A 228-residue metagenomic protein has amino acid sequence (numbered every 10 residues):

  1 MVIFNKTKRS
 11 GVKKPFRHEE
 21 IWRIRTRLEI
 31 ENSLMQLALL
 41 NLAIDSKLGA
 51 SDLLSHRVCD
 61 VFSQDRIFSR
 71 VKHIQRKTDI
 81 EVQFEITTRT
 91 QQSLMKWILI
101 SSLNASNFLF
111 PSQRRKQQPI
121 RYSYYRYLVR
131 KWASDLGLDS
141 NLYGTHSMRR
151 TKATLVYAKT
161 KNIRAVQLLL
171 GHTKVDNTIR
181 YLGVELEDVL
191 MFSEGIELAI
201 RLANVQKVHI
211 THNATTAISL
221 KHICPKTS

Functional and structural regions predicted by a protein language model:
M1-S228: Conserved catalytic core of the tyrosine transesterase superfamily
